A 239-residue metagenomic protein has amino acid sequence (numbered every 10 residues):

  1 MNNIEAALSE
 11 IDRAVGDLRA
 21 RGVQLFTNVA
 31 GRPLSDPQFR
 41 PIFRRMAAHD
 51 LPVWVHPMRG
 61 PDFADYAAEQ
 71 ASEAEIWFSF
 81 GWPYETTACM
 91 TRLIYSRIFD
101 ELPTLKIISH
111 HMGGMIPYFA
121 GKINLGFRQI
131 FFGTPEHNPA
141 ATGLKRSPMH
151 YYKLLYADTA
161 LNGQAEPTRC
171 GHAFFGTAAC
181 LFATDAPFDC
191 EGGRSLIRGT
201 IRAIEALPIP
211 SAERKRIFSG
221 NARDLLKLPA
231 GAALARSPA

Functional and structural regions predicted by a protein language model:
M1, V29-G31, R59-P61, G113-G114 (+2 more regions): Active-site-proximal loop/turn and secondary-structure-junction residues that shape catalytic pockets, frequently
M1-R97: Active-site gating/metal-coordination segments in enzymes
D12-R13, S96, L105, M115 (+4 more regions): Mid-to-C-terminal alpha-helical segments outside catalytic/metal-binding sites
R13-D17, R45-H49, R97, E101 (+3 more regions): Alpha-helical structural signal in soluble globular domains
G16-V23, H49-L51, P103-K106, P148-L155 (+1 more regions): Short, well-ordered coil/turn segments that N-cap beta-strands
W54, S109, A183: Generic enzyme active-site microenvironment
D65-A68, F119-I123, R128-Q129, G193-S195 (+1 more regions): Short aromatic-enriched loop/helix-cap "lid" or pocket-rim segments at secondary-structure transitions that line
R97, E101-L154: Aromatic-lined glycan-binding groove of carbohydrate-active enzymes
